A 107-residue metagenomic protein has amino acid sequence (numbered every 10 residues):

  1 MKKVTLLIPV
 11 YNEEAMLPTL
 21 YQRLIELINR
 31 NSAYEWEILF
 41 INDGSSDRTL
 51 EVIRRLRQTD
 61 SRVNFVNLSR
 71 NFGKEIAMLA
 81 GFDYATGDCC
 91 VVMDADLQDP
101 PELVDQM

Functional and structural regions predicted by a protein language model:
M1-M107: Structured catalytic core of nucleotide-sugar glycosyltransferases
